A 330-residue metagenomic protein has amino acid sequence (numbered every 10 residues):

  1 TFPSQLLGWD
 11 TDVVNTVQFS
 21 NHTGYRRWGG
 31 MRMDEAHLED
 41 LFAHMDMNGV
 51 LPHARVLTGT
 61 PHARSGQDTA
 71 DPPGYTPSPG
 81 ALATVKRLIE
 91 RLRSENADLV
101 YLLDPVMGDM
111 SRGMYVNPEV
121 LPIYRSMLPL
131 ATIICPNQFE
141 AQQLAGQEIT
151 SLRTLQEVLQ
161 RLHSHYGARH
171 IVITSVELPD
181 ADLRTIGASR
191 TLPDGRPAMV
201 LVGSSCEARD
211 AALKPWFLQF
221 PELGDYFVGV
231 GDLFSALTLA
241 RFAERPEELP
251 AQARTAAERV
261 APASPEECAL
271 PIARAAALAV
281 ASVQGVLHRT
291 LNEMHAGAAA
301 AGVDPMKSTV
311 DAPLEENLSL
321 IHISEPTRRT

Functional and structural regions predicted by a protein language model:
T1-A54, T60, D68: Substrate-binding N-lobe of the ribokinase-like
P52-A63, A70-P77, D104: Short acidic, glycine-rich surface-loop motifs adjacent to enzyme active sites
P61, T76, V106-G108, F139 (+1 more regions): Active-site beta-loop-alpha junctions enriched in small/polar residues
G80-R91, I186-G187: Short Gly/Thr/Asp-enriched flexible loops that form oxyanion-binding sites at enzyme active sites
L92-V100, Y166-R169: A short helix->loop->beta-strand "cap" motif at the edges of active sites that frequently abuts
M114-P215, L223, F242-P271: Conserved phosphate/ATP/ADP-binding segment of small-molecule kinases
E222-N317: Conserved post-catalytic alpha-helical subdomain immediately downstream of the catalytic base and nucleotide-binding
H322-T327: Conserved small/polar residues in nucleotide/adenosyl-binding loops
